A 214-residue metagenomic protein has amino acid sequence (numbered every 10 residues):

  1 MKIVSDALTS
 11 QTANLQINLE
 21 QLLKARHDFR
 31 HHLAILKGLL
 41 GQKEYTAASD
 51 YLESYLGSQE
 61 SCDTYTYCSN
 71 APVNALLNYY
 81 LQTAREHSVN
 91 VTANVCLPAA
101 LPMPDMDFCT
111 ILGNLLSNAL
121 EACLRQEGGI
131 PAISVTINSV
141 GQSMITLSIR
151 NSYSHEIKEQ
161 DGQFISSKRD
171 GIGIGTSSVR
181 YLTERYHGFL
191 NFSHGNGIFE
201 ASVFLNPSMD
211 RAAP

Functional and structural regions predicted by a protein language model:
K37, D105-G128: Conserved ATP-binding N-box helix of the HATPase_c
E53-G57, S69-H87, I145: Short beta-to-alpha transition helix within the HATPase_c
Y65, V91-L112: Conserved short strand/loop->alpha-helix "switch" segment adjacent to the catalytic nucleotide/phosphoryl-transfer site
I130-S143: Short beta-strand/loop element within the Bergerat-fold HATPase_c
Q142-G173, A212-P214: Glycine-rich/acidic phosphate-handling loop/turn and adjacent ATP-lid/helix of nucleotide-binding kinase/ATPase domains
H155, G195-S202, S208-D210: Glycine-rich nucleotide-binding loop
H187-G197: Glycine-rich ATP-binding loops of the HATPase_c
